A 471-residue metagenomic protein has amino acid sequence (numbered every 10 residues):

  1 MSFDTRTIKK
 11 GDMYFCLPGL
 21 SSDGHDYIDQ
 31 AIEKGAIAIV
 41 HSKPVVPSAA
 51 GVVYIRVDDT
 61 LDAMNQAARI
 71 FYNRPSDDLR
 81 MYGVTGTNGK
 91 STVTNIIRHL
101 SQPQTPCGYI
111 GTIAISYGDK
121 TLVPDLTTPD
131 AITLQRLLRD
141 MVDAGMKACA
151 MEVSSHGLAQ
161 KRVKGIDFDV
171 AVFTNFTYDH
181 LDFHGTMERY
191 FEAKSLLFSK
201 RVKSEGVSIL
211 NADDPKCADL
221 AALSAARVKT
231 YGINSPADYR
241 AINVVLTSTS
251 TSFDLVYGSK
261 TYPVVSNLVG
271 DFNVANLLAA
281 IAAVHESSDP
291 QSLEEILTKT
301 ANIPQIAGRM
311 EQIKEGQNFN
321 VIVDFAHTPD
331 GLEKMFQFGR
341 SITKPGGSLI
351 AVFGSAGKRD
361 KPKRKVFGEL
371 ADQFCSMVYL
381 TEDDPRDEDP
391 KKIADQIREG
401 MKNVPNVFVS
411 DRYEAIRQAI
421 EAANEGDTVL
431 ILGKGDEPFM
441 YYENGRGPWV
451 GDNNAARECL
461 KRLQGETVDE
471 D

Functional and structural regions predicted by a protein language model:
M1-Q66, I70, P215, A237-I242 (+6 more regions): N-terminal leader/targeting and accessory segments in enzymes
I8-M13, G19, A225, A279-G308 (+1 more regions): ATP-dependent carboxylate-amine ligase
D12, A31, A67, V84 (+13 more regions): Residue-level signal for inorganic ion chemistry
I37, D169, S376: Receiver (REC) domain switch/active-site residues of two-component response regulators
K43-V45, T112-I113, S155, F176 (+4 more regions): Short, ordered loop/turn segments at secondary-structure junctions
V45-A50, A144, D167-V321, R398-K402 (+1 more regions): Acidic, Mg2+-coordinating active-site environments of NTP-dependent enzymes
V46-S48, I115-Y117, G157-A159, P215-D219 (+4 more regions): Short, active-site-adjacent cap segments at secondary-structure transitions
A63-A212, K216-S224, H285-S287, Q464-E470: Phosphate-binding loop of NTP-binding sites
